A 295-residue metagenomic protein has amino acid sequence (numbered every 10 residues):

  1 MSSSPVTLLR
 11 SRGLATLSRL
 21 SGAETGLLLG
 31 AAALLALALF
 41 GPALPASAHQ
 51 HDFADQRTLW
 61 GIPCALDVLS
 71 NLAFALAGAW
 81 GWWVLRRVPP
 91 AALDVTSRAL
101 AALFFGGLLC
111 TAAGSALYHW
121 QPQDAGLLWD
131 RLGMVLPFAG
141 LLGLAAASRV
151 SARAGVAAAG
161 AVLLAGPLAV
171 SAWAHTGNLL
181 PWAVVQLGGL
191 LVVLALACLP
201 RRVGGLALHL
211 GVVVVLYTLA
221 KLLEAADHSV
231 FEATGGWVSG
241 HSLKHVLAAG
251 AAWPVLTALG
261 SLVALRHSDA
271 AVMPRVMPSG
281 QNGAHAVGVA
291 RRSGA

Functional and structural regions predicted by a protein language model:
M1-L14, L265-A295: Short, intrinsically disordered terminal tails adjacent to the first/last structured region
S4, G41-L44, I62, V88 (+3 more regions): Intrinsic-disorder/low-complexity coil detector
R10-A159, G166-N178, G204-G211, V215-H267: Early transmembrane hairpin module of multi-pass membrane proteins
L28, L190, H285-A286: Short amphipathic alpha-helical "recognition" segments used for binding
S171-G204: Active-site rim beta-loop-alpha module in soluble metabolic enzymes
